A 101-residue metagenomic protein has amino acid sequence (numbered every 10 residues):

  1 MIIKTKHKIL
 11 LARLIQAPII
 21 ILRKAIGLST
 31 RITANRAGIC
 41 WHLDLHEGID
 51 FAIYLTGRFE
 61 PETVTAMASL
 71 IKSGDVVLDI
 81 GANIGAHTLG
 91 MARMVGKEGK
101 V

Functional and structural regions predicted by a protein language model:
M1-K100: S-adenosyl-L-methionine
